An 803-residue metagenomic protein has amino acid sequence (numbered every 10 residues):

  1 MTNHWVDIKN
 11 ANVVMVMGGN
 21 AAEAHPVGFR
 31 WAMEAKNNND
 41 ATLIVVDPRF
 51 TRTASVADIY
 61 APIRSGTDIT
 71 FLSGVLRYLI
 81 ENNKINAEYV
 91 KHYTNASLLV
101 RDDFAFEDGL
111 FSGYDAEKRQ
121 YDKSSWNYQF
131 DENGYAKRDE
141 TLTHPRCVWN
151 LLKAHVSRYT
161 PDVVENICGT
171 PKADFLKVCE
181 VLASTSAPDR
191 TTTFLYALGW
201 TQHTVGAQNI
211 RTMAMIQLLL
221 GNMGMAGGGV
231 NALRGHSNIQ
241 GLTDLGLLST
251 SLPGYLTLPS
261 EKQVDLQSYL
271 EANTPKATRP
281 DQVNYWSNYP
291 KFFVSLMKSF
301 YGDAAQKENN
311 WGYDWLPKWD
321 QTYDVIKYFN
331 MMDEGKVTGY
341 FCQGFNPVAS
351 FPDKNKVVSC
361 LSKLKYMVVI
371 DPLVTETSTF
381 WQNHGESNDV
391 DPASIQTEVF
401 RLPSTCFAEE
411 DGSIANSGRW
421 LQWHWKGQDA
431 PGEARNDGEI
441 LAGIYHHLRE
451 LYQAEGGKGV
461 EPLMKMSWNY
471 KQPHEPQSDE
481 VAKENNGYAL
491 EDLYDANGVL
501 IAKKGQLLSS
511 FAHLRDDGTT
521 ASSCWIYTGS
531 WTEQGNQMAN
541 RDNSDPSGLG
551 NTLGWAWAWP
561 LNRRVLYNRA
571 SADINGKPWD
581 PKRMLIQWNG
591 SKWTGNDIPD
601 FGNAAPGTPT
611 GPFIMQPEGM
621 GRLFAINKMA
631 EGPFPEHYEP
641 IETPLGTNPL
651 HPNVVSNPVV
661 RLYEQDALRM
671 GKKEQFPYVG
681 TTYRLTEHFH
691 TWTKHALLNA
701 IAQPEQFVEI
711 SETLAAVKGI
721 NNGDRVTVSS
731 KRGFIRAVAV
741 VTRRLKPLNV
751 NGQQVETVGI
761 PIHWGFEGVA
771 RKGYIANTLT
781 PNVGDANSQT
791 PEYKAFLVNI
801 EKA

Functional and structural regions predicted by a protein language model:
M1-E34, A41-I44, T70, L218-E410 (+1 more regions): Extended redox/cofactor-interaction regions of prokaryotic respiratory oxidoreductases
W5, T397-D429, V741, I762: Glycine/threonine-rich phosphate-binding loop and adjacent beta-strand/alpha-helix elements that clamp
F50-A54, T67-F71, Y78, V374-S378 (+3 more regions): Short gly/pro/ser/thr-enriched loop/turn and capping motifs at secondary-structure boundaries
T51-P188, V283-N284, L441: Long, well-ordered, tryptophan-enriched scaffold segments
S55-I63, S378-F380, S387, P403 (+1 more regions): Short beta-alpha connecting loops at secondary-structure transitions that line or flank enzyme active sites
H92-A96, V181-L182, A197-G199, G229-Q240 (+2 more regions): A glycine-rich phosphate-binding loop feature that marks nucleotide/adenosyl-phosphate handling sites
V163-T170, Y196-T204, G235-S237, G344-A349: Conserved short loop/turn motifs at secondary-structure junctions
E439-D492, A496-N497, N589, N596-I598 (+7 more regions): Long, contiguous, secondary-structure-rich segments that constitute the structural scaffold of globular domains
